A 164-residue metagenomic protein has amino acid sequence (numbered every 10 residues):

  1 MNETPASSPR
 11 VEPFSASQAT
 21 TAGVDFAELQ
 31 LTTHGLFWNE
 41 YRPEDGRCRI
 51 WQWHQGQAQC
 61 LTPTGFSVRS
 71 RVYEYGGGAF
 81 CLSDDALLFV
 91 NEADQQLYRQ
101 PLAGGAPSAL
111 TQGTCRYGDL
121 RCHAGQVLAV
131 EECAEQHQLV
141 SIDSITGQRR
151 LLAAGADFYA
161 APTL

Functional and structural regions predicted by a protein language model:
M1-R49: Sequence/structural signature of beta-propeller modules and their immediately flanking N-terminal secretory/stalk
E12-T20, Q59-S70, A106-T111, Q148-A153: A short beta-strand motif characteristic of beta-propeller blades
T21-T32, S67-D85, T114-Q126, A156-L164: Conserved beta-propeller blade repeats
T33, F37-E44, Q52-H54, A79-D94 (+4 more regions): Beta-strand C-termini and the immediately following turn/loop, strongest in propeller blades
C48, Q52-Q55, L61-G77: N-terminal juxtadomain amphipathic helix that follows a signal peptide/anchor or precedes a small N-terminal auxiliary
H54-G56, P101-G105, D143-G147: Short loop/turn segments that connect beta-strands within beta-propeller blades
V127-L164: Solenoidal tandem-repeat scaffolds enriched in leucines and small polar residues
